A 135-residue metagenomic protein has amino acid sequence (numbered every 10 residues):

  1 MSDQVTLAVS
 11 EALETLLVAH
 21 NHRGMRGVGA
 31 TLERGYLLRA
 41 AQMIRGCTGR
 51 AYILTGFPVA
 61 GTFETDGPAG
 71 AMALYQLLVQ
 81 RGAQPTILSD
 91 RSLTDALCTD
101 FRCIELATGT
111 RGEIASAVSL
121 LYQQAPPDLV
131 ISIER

Functional and structural regions predicted by a protein language model:
T6-L54, F63: An N-terminal, well-structured beta->alpha segment
Y36-G46, L74, I114-L121: Short, charged beta->alpha transition segments
R50-Y52, P85-T86, D128-V130: Structural motif
L54-P58, S132-R135: Short loop/turn segments at strand-loop or loop-helix junctions that form parts of catalytic or ligand-binding pockets
F57-V59, R91-D95: Acidic, glycine-rich active-site loops and adjacent beta-strand->loop/helix elements that engage anionic groups
E64-A83: Histidine-anchored nucleotide/phosphate-binding helix
G82-D90: Short internal beta-strands
A96-R135: An acidic, phosphate/nucleotide-engaging active-site surface
